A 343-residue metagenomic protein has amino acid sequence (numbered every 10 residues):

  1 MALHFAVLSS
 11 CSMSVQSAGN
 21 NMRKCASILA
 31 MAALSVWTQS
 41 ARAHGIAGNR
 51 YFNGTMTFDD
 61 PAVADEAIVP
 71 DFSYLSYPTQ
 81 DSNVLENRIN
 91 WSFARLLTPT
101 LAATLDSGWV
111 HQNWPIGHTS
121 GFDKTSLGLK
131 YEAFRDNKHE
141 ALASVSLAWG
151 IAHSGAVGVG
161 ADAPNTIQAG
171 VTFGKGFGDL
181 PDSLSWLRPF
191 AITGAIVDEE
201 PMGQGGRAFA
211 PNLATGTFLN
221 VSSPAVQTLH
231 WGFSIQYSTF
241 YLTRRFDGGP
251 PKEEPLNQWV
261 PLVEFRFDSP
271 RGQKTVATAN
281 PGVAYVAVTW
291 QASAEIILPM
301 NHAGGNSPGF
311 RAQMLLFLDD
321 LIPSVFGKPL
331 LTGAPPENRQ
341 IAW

Functional and structural regions predicted by a protein language model:
I28-V36: Bacterial N-terminal signal peptides
W37-A43: Sec/Tat signal peptide C-region and signal peptidase I cleavage site
A43-W343: Transmembrane beta-barrel domains of Gram-negative outer membranes and organellar outer membranes
